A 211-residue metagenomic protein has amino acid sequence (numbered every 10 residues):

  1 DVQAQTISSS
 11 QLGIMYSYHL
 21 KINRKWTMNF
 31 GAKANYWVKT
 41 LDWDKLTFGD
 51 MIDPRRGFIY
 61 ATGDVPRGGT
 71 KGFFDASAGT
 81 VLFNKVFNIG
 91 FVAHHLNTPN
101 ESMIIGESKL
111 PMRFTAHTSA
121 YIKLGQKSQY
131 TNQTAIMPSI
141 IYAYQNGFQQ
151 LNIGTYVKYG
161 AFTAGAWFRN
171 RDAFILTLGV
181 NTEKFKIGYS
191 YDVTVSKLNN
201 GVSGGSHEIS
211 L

Functional and structural regions predicted by a protein language model:
D1-S210: Subset of outer-membrane beta-barrel
